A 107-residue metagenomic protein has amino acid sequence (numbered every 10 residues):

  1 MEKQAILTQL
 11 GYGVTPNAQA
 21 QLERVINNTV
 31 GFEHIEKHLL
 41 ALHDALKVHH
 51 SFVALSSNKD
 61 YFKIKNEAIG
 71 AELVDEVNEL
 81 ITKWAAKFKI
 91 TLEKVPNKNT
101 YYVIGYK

Functional and structural regions predicted by a protein language model:
M1-F32: Short terminal alpha-helical segments
T8, N28, V48, S57 (+2 more regions): A general marker of short, structured functional hotspots
Y12, D44, V48-S51, A86 (+1 more regions): Short aromatic/hydrophobic-glycine micro-motifs
P16-I26, V48-A71: Short glycine-rich, basic-tinged beta-strand/loop micro-motifs
I26-V48, L73-T82: Short amphipathic alpha-helix segments
K37, N66-E67, Y106-K107: Short linear sequence elements within intrinsically disordered, low-complexity coil regions
L55-E93: Short, hydrophobic/π-rich interface segment
K94-K107: C-terminal edge-of-domain segments
